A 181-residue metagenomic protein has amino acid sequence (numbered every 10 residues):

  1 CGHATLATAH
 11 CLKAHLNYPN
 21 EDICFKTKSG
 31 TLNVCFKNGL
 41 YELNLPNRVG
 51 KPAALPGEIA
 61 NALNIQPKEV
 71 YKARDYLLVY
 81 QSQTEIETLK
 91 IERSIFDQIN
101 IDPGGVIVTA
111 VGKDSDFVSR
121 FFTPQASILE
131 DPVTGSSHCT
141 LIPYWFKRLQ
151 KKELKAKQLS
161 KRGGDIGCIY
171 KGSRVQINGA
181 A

Functional and structural regions predicted by a protein language model:
C1, L6-A181: Active-site proximal loop and beta-alpha junction motif in alpha/beta enzyme cores
